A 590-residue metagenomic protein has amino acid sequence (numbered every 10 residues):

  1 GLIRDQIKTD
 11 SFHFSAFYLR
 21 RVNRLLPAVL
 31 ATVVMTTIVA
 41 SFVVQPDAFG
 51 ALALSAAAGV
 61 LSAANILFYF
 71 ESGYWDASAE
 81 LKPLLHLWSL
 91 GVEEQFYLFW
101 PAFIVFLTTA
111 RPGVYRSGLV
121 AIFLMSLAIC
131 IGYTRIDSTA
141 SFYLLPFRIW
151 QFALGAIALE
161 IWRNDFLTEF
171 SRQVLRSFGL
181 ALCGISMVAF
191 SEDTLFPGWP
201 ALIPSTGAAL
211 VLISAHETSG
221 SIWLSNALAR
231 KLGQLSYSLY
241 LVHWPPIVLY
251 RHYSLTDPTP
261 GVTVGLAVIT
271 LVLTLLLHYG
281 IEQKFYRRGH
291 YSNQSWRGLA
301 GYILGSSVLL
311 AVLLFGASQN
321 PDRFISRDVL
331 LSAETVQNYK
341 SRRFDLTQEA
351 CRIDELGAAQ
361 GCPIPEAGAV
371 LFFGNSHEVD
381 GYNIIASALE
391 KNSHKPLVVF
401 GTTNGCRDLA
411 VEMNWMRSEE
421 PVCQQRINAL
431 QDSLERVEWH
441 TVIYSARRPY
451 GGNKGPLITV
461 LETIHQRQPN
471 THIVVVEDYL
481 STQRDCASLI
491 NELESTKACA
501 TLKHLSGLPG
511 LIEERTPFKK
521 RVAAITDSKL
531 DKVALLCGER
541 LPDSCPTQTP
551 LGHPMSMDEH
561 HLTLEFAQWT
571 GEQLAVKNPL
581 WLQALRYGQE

Functional and structural regions predicted by a protein language model:
G1-S292, S306-S307, G588-Q589: Membrane-interface helix/loop caps of multi-pass membrane proteins
A110, E192, R251-V264, V268-L275 (+2 more regions): Extracellular/periplasmic envelope-modification machinery, especially enzymes that add or remove acyl/ester groups on
